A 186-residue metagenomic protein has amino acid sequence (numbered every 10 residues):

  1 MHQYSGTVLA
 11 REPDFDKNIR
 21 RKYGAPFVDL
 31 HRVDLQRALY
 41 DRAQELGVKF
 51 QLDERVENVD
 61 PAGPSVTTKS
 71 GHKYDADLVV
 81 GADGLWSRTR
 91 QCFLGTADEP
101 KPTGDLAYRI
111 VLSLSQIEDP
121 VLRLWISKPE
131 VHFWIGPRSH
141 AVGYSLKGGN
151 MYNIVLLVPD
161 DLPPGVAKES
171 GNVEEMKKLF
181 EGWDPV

Functional and structural regions predicted by a protein language model:
M1-R42, L46, E57, W134: Active-site-adjacent segment of FAD-dependent monooxygenases/related oxidoreductases
R37-V186: Conserved FAD-binding catalytic core of PHBH/FMO-like flavoproteins
